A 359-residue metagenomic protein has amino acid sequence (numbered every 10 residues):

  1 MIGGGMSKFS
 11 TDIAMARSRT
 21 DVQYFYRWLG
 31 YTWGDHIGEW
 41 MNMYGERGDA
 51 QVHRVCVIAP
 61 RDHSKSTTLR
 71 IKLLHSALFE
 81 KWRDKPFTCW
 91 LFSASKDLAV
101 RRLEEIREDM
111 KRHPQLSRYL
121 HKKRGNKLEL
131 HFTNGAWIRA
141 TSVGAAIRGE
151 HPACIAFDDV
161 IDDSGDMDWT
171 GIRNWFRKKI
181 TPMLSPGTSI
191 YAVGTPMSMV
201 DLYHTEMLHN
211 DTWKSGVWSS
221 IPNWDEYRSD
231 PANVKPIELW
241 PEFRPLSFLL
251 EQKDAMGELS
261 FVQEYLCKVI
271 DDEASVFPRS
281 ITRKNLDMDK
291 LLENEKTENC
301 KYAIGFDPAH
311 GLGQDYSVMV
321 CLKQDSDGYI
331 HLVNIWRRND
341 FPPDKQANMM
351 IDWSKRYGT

Functional and structural regions predicted by a protein language model:
M1-R54: Pre-P-loop entry segment of helicase/translocase ATPase cores
V52-I71: Walker A/P-loop
T67-R83: Walker A/P-loop NTP-binding motif
T88-I147: Conserved nucleotide-state-sensing and coupling region of NTP-binding domains
L128-K179: Conserved RecA-like ASCE ATPase "motif II neighborhood" in helicase/translocase motors
M167-E242: ASCE P-loop NTPase helicase motor core
Y227-F306: ATPase catalytic-site recognition across NTP-hydrolyzing enzymes
E295-K296, G313, V320-T359: Nucleic-acid-processing active sites and adjacent nucleic-acid-binding tracks, predominantly divalent metal-dependent
